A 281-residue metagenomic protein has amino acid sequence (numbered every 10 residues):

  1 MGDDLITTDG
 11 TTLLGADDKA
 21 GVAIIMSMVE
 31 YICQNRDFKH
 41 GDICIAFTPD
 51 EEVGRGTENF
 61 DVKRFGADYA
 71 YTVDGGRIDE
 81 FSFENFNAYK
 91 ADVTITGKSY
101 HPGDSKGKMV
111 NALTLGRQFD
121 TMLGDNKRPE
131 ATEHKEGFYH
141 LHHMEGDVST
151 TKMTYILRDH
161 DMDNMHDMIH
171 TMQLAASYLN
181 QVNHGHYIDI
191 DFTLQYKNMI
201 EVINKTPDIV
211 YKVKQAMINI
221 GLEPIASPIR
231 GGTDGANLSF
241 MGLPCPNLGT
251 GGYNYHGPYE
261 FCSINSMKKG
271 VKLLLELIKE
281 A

Functional and structural regions predicted by a protein language model:
M1-T12, T96-S99, I220, G252-H256: Glycine/charged-rich beta-loop-alpha catalytic/anionic-binding loops adjacent to active sites
G2-F86, T132, E136-H142, M153-H160 (+1 more regions): Acidic/histidine-rich catalytic neighborhood of metal-dependent amide-processing enzymes
A70-S105, V110-T114: Phosphate/diphosphate-binding glycine-rich loops and adjacent basic-rich segments that engage nucleotide
F83-E84, S105-M144, D163-D189: Acidic-enriched catalytic cores of C-N bond-cleaving enzymes acting on peptides and small amides
I95, T151-D159, F192-M199: Short, hydrophobic beta-strand segments
V110-R128, D163-A175, Y211, Q215-I218 (+2 more regions): His/Asp/Glu-rich mid-to-C-terminal helical/loop segments that flank catalytic regions of hydrolases
T114-A131, F138-H140, Y187, K197-C245: Active-site-adjacent substrate-binding region of metalloamidase/peptidase-like peptide-processing proteins
H140-H170, L174, S239-P246: Active-site-adjacent mobile loop/cap segments within catalytic or ligand-binding domains
